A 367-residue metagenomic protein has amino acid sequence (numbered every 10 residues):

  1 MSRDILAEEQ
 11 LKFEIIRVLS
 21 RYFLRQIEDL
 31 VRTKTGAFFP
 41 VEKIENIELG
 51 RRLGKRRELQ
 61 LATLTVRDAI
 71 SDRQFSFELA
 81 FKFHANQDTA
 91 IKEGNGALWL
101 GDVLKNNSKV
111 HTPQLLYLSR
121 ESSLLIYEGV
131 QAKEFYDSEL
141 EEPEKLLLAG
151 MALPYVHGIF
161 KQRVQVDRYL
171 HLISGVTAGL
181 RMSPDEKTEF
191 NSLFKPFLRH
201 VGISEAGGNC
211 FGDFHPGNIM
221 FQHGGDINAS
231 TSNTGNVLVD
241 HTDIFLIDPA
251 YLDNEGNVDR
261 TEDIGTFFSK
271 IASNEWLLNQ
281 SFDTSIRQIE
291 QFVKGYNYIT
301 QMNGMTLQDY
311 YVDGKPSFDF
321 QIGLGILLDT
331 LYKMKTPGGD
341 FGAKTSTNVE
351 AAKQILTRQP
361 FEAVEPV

Functional and structural regions predicted by a protein language model:
M1-G50: Juxta-kinase regulatory segment immediately upstream of eukaryotic protein kinase catalytic domains
F23-F39, Q162-G212, P216, Q222-V239 (+1 more regions): An alpha-helical support segment within catalytic cores of ATP-dependent transferases
G36-D72: ATP-binding glycine-rich phosphate-binding loop
E58-E93: ATP-binding glycine-rich loop module of kinase domains
A80-L116, R120-E121, L140-Y155, D259: A conserved alpha-helical element in kinase catalytic cores
V103, K133-L170, N191-S204: Conserved kinase catalytic-core helix
G217-F267: Catalytic activation segment of kinase domains across protein kinase-like and atypical kinase folds
N257-G304, G323-F341: Active-site activation/catalytic loop segments of kinase-like enzymes and analogous catalytic loops in related
